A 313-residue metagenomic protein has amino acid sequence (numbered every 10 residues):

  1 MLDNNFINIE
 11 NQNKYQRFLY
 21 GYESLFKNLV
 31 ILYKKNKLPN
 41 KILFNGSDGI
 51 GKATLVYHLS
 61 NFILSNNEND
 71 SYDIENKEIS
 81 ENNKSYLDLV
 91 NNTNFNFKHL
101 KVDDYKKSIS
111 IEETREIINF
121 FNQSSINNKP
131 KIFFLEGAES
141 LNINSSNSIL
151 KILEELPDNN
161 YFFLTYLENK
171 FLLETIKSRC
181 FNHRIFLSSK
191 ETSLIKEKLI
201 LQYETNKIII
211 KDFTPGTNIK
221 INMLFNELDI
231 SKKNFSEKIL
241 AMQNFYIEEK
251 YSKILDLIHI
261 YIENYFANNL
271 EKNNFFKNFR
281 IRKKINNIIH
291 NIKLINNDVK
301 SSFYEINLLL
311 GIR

Functional and structural regions predicted by a protein language model:
M1-F62, E68-L89, D158-Y161, L167-R313: Charged, glycine-rich active-site and insertion segments that engage polyanionic ligands
K27-Y33, K84-L89, S108-I132, S140 (+1 more regions): Conserved alpha-helical scaffold flanking the Walker A/P-loop in AAA+ ATPase domains
N61, K151-E154: Short, well-ordered alpha-helices that flank and scaffold nucleotide-derived cofactor binding pockets
S65, Q123, E154-E155: Conserved amphipathic alpha-helical interaction elements at protein-protein interfaces in regulatory, energy-coupling
L89-D104, T114: Conserved NTP-binding/hydrolysis module of P-loop NTPases
I132-E136, I149, N160-Y166: Structural recognition of the conserved hydrophobic beta-strand(s) that form the central parallel beta-sheet of P-loop
S140, E155, F171: Residues immediately C-terminal
